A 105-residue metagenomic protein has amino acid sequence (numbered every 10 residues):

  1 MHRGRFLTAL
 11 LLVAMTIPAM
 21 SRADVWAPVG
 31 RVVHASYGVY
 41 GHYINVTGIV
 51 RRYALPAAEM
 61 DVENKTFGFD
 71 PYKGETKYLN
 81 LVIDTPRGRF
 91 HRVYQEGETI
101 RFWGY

Functional and structural regions predicted by a protein language model:
H2-G4, S21, H91: Short, intrinsically disordered low-complexity segments
R3-L11: N-terminal export leaders
L11-L12, N64: Residue-level detector of alpha-helical transmembrane segments in integral membrane proteins
T16-P18: N-terminal signal peptide c-region/cleavage motif recognized by signal peptidases
A23-Y105: Extracellular, modular beta-sheet/disulfide-rich ectodomains of secreted and cell-surface proteins
